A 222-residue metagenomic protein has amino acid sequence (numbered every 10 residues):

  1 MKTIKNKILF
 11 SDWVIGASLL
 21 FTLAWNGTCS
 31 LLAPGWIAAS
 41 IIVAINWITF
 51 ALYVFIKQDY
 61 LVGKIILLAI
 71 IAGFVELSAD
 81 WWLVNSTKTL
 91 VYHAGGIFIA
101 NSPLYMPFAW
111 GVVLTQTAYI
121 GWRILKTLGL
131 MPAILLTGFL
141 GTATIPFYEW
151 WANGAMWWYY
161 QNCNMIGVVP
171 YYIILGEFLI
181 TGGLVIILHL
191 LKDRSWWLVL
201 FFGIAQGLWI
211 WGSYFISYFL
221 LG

Functional and structural regions predicted by a protein language model:
M1-G222: Aromatic-rich, lipid-facing transmembrane alpha helices and their immediate juxtamembrane interface loops in integral
